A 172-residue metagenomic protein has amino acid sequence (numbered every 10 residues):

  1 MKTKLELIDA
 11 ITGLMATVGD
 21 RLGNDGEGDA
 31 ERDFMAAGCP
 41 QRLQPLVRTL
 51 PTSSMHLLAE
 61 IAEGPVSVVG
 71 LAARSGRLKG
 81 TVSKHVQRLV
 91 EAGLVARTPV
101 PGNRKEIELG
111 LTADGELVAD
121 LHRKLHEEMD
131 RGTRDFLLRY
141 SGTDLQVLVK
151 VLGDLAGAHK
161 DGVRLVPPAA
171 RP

Functional and structural regions predicted by a protein language model:
M1-A10, K124-P172: Terminal interaction helix/tail motif
M1-T52: N-terminal leader segment of winged-helix/HTH proteins
V47-S54, P65, T112, S141-T143: Short helix-coil-helix linker/hinge
M55-A59, L117: Pre-recognition alpha-helix immediately N-terminal to the DNA-recognition helix within helix-turn-helix or winged-helix
A59-E63, G153: Short, locally clustered residues in the helix-turn-helix/winged-helix DNA-binding domain
E63-G70: Short capping segments at the starts of secondary-structure elements
G80: Key DNA-contact positions within bacterial/archaeal DNA-binding proteins
Q87-Q146: Charged, amphipathic alpha-helical coiled-coil/dimerization segments
